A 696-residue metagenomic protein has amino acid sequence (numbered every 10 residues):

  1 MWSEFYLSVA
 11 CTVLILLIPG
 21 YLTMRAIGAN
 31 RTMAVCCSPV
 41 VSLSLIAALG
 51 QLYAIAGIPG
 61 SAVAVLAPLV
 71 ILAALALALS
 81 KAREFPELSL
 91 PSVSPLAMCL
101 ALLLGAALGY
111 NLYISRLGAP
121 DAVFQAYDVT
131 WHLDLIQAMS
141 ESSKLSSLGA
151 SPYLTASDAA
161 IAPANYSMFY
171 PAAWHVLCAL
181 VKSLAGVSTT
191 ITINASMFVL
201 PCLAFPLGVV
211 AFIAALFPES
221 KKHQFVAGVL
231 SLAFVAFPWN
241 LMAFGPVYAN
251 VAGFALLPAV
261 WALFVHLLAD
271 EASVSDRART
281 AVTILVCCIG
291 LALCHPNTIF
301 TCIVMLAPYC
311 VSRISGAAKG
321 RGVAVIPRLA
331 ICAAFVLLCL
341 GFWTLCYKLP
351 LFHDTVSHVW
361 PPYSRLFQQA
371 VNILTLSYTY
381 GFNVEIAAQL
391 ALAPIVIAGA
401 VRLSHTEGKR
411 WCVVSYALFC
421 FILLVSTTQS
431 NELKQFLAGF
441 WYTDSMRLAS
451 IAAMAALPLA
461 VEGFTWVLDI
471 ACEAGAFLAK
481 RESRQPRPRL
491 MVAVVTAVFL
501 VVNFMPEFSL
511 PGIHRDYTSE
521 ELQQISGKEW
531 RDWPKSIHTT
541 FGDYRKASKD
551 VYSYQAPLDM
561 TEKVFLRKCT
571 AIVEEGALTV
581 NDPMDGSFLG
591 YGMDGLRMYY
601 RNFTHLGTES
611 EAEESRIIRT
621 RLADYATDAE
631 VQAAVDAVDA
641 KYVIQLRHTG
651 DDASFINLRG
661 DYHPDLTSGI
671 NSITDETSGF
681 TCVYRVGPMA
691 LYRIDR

Functional and structural regions predicted by a protein language model:
M1-V93: Membrane-embedded, hydrophobic transmembrane alpha-helices
L7, A56-V63, G118-Y127, G186 (+5 more regions): Membrane-helix boundary/interfacial segments in multi-pass membrane proteins
C11, V501-R696: Extracytoplasmic
A54, R279-P296: Membrane-interface alpha helices of multi-pass inner-membrane proteins
A106-A255, P534-K535, G542-A556: Active-site lumenal/periplasmic loops and adjacent helix-entry segments of GT-C-fold, multi-pass membrane
L257-T280: Membrane-interface transmembrane helices that cradle and orient dolichyl/undecaprenyl
T301-F335, A476: Perimembrane helix-loop-helix junctions
C310-V311, Q389-V413: Hydrophobic, aromatic-rich transmembrane alpha-helices and their immediate juxtamembrane boundary segments
